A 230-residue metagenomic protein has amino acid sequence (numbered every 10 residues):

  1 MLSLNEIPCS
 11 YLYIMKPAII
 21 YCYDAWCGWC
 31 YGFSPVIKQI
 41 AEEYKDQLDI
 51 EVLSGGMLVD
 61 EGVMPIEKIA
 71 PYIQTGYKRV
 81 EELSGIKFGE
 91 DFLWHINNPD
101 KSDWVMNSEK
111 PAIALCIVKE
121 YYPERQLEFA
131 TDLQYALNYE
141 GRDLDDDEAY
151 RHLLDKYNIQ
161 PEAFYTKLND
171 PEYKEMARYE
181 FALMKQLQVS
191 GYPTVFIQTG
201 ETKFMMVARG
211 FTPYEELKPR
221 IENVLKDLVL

Functional and structural regions predicted by a protein language model:
M15-S34: Local sequence-structure signature of Cys/Sec-based thiol-disulfide redox active-site neighborhoods
C22, F33-E42, L48, D132-L230: C-terminal cap of thioredoxin/glutaredoxin-like
A25-G28, K68, S102, M106 (+2 more regions): Conserved aromatic-histidine-acidic binding/catalytic patches
S34-L137: Structural alpha/beta surface segment adjacent to cysteine/selenocysteine redox centers across thiol/disulfide enzymes
